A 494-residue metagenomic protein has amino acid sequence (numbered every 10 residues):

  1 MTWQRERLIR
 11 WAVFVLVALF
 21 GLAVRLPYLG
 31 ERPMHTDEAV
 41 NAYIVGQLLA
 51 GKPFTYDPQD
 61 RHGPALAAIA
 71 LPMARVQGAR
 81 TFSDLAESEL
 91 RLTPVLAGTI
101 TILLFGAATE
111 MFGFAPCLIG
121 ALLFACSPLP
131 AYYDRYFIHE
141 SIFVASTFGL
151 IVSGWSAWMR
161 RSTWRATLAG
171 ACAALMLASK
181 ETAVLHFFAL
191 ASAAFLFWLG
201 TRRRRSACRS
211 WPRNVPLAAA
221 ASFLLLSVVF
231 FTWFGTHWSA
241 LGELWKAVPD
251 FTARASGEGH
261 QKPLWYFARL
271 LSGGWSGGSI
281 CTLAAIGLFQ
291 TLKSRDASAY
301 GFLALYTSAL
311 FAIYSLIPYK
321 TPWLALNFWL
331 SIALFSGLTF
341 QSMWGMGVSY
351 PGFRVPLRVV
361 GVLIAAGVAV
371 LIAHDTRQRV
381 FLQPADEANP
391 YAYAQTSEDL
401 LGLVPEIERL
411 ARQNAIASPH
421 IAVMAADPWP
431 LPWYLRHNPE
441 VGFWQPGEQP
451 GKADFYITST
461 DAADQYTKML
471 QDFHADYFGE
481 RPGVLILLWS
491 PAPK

Functional and structural regions predicted by a protein language model:
M1, L8, E110-A115, L150-T167 (+2 more regions): Membrane-interface transmembrane helices that cradle and orient dolichyl/undecaprenyl
W11, L16-V17, D84, F105-C126 (+1 more regions): Transmembrane-helix signature of polytopic, membrane-embedded enzymes that assemble or transfer cell-envelope glycans
Y28, A39-S83: Extracytosolic helix-loop segments that constitute the early lumenal/periplasmic catalytic or substrate-binding loops
H35-T36, H62, L129, R135-I142 (+2 more regions): Short acidic/glycine- and proline-prone juxtamembrane loop motifs at membrane-interface regions of multi-pass membrane
I44-L48, H62-G63, A68, A157 (+8 more regions): Transmembrane-lumen/periplasm boundary regions of multi-pass, lipid-linked membrane glycan transferases
P64, A68, A79-L103, Y133-F137: Loop-to-helix entry region of an early transmembrane alpha helix in multi-pass inner-membrane enzymes
L92-F112, G149, S153: Transmembrane-helix motifs of polytopic, lipid-linked glycan transferases
L118-A121, S156-A174, L305-T307: Short hydrophobic alpha-helices at membrane interfaces in multi-pass membrane enzymes
